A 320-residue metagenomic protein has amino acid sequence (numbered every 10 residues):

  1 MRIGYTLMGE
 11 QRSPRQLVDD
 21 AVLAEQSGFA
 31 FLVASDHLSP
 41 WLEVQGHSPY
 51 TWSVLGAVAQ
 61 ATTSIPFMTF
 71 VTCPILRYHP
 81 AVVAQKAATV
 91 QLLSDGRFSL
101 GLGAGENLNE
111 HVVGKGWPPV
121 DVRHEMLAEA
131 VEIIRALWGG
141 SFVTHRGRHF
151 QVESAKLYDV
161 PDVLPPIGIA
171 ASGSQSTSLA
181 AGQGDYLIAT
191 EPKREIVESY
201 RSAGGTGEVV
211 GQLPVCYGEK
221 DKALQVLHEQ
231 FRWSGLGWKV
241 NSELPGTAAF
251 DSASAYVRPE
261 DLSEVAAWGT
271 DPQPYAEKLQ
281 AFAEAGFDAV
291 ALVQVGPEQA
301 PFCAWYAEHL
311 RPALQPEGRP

Functional and structural regions predicted by a protein language model:
M1-P320: Active-site-adjacent structural elements that line small-molecule/cofactor binding pockets in enzymes
